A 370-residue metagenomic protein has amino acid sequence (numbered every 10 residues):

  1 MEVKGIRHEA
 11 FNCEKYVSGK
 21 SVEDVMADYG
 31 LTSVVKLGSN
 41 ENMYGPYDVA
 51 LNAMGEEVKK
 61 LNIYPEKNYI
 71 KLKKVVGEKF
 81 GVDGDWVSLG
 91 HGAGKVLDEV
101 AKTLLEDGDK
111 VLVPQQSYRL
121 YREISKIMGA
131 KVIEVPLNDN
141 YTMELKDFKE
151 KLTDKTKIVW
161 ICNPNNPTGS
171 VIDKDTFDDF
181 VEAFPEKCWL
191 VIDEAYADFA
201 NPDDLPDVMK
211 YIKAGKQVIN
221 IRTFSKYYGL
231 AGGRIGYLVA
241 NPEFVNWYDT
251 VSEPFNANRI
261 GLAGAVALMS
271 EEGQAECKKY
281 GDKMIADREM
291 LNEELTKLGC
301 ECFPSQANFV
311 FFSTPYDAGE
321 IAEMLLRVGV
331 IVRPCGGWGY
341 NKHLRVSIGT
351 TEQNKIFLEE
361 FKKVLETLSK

Functional and structural regions predicted by a protein language model:
E2-G94, E99, L368-K370: N-terminal small-domain helix-loop-helix segment of the aminotransferase-like
S33, D83-V87, D107-K110, K155 (+4 more regions): Short acidic capping loops at alpha-helix termini that bridge into adjacent secondary structure
N68, Q217-T296, C300-F303: PLP-dependent aminotransferase class I/II
T103-I161: PLP-dependent aminotransferase-like
K126, M143-D154, P167-L190, E194-Y227: Active-site pre-lysine segment of PLP-dependent enzymes
D139, I285, E294-V328: Conserved PLP-binding catalytic core of the aspartate aminotransferase-like
M324-V328, R333, G337-K370: PLP-dependent enzyme catalytic core of the Aspartate aminotransferase-like
